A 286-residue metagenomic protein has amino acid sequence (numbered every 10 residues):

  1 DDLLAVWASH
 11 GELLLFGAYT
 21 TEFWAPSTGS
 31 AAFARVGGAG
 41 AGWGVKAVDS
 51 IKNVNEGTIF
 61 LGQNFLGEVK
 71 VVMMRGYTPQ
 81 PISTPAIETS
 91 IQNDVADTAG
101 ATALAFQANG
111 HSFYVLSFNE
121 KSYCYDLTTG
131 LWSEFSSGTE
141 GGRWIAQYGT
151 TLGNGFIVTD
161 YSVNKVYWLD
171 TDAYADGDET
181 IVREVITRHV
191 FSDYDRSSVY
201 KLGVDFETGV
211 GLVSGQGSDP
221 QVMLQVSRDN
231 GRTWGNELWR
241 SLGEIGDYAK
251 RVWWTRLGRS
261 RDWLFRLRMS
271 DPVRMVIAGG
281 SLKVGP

Functional and structural regions predicted by a protein language model:
D1: Active-site glycine-rich loop that binds ribose-phosphate moieties when present
L4, G11-E12, D49: Beta-propeller and closely related beta-sheet repeat lectin domains
W7, A25-T28, V210: Structural motif corresponding to the C-terminal cap of alpha-helices
H10, A18, F118-S122: Generic structural signal for short, solvent-exposed loop/turn connectors between secondary structure elements
G11, A18-Y19, E56, V204: A broad, structural surface signal
E12-L14, V226: A generic structural signal for ordered secondary structure
L14-A39: Surface-exposed extracellular loop regions of Gram-negative outer-membrane beta-barrel proteins
G42-I59, Q63-P286: Beta-sheet repeat architectures centered on beta-propellers
